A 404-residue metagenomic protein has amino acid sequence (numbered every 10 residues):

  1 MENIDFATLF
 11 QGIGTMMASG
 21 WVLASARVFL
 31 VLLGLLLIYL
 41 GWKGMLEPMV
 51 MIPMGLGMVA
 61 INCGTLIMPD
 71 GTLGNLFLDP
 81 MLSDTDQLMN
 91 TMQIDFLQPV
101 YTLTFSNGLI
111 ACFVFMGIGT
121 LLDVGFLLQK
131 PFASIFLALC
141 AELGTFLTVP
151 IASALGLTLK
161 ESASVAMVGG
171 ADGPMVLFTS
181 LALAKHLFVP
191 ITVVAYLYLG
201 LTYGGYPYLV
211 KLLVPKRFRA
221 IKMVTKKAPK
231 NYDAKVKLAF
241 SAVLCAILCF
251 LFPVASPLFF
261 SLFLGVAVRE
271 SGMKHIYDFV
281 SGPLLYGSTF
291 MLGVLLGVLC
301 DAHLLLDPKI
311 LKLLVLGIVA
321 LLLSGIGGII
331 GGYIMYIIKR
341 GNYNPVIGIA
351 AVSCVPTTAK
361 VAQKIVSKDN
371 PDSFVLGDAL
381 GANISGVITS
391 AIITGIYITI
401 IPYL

Functional and structural regions predicted by a protein language model:
M1-V22, V28, N75-Q93, Y208-A239 (+2 more regions): Intrinsically disordered, low-complexity non-transmembrane regions of multi-pass membrane transporters
A24, V124-V149, Y196, H303-I329 (+1 more regions): Entry/N-cap segments of selected transmembrane alpha helices and their immediately preceding amphipathic helices
L37, T102-L128, V266-V268, L285-D307: Hydrophobic transmembrane alpha-helices of secondary-active transporters and Na+-translocating membrane complexes
K43-M51, P99-Y101, L122-I135, K274-P283 (+5 more regions): Interfacial helix-loop-helix linkers and transmembrane-helix boundary segments in multi-pass membrane proteins
L103-G108, M116-L121, I135-L147, I151 (+3 more regions): Alpha-helical membrane segments and immediately flanking helix-loop junctions that form or couple to the substrate/ion
L187-G204, L316-G327, I347-A350: Alpha-helical transmembrane segments
A195-M273: Membrane-embedded hairpin module used as a gating/binding unit in multi-pass transport and secretion proteins
V243-G331: Transmembrane helical segments that form the transport core of multi-pass membrane transport proteins
